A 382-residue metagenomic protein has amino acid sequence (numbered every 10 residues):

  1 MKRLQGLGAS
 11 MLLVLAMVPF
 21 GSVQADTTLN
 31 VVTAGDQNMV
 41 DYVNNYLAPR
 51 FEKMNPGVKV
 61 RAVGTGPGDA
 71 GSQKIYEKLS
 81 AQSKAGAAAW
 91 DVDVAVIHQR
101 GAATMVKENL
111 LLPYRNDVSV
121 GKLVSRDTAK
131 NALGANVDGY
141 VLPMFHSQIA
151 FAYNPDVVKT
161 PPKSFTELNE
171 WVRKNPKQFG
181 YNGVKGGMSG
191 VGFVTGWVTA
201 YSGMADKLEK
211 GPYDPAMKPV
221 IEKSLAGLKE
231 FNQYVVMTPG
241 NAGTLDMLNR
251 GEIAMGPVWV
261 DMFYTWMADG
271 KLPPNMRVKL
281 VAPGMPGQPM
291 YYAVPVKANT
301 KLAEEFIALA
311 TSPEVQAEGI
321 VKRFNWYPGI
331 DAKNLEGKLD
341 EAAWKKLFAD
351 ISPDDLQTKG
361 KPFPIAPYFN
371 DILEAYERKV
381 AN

Functional and structural regions predicted by a protein language model:
F20-A25: Sec/Tat signal peptide C-region and signal peptidase I cleavage site
D26-Q99: Early extracytoplasmic/lumenal segment of secretory-pathway proteins
A34-N44, G68-S72, V92, H98-V236 (+1 more regions): Extracytoplasmic ligand-binding site segments that recognize negatively charged/polar headgroups
A88-V96, M237, A254-W259: Paired acidic/hydrophobic, glycine-rich loop segments that form the ligand-binding mouth/hinge of periplasmic-binding
A102-T104, P257-P273: A ligand-binding cleft/hinge motif common to bilobed small-molecule-binding domains
S147, E222-F231, V260, L272-A293: Periplasmic-binding protein-like
M285-P286, M290-G360: Mature extracytoplasmic/periplasmic domains
A349-N382: Conserved C-terminal helix/tail region of periplasmic/extracytoplasmic solute-binding proteins
